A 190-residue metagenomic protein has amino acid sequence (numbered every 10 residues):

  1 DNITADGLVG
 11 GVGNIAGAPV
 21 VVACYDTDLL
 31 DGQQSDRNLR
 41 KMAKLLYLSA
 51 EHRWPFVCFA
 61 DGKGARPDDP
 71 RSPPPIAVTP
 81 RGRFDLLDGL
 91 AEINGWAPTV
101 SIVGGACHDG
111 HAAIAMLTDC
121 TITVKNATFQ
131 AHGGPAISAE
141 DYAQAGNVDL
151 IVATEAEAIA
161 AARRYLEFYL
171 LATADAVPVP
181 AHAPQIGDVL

Functional and structural regions predicted by a protein language model:
D1-N94, T99: Long, structured ligand/cofactor-binding scaffold of large enzymes
D1-V20, D26, L30-D31, V152-L190: Intrinsically disordered, low-complexity segments enriched in small/flexible residues
Q33-Q34, Q130, Q144, Q185: Residue-identity detector for glutamine
A60-A174: Conserved catalytic cores of soluble enzyme domains, especially glycine-rich substrate-binding beta-alpha loops
